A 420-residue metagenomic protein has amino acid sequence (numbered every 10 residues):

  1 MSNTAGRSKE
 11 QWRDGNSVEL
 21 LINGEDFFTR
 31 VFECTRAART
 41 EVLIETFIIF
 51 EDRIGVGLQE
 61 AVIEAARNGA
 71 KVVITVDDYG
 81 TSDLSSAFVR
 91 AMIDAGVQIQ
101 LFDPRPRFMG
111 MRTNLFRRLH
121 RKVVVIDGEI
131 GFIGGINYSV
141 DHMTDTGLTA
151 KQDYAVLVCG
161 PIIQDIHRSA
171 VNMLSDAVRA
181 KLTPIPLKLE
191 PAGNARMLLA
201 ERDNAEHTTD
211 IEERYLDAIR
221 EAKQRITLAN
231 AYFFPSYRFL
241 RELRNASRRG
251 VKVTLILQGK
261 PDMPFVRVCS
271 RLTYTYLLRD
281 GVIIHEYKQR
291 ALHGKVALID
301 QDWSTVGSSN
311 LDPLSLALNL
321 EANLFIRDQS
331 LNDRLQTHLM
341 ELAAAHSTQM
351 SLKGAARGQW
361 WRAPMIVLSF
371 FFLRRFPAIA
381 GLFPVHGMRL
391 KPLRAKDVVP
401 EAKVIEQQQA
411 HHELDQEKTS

Functional and structural regions predicted by a protein language model:
M1-S420: Charged, low-complexity intrinsically disordered terminal segments
